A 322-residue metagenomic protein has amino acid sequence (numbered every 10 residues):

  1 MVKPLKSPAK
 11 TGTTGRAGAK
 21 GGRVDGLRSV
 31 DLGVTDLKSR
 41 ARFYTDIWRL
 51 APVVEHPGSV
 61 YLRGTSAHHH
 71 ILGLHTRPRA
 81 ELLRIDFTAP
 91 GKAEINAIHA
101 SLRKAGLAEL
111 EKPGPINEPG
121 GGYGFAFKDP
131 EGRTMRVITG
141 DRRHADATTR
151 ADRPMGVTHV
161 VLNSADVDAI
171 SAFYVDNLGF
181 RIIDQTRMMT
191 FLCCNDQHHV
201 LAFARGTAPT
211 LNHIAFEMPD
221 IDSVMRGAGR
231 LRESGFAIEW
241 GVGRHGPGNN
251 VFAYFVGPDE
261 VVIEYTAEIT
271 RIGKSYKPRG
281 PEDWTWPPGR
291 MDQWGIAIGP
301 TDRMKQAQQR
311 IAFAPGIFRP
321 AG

Functional and structural regions predicted by a protein language model:
M1-K20, R103-R153, T190-F191, F236-G322: Vicinal oxygen chelate
V2, G22-H69, I116-N117, Y123 (+2 more regions): Core segments of cupin and vicinal oxygen chelate
P4, L50-L83, R133-D141, I183-N212 (+2 more regions): Conserved short beta-strand elements that form part of the metal-binding/catalytic scaffold of enzyme active sites
G12-T13, A17-A100, A105-L110, A307-G322: The feature marks the first
K20-G21, T76, R150-A151, A204-R205: Short helix-capping and inter-helix turn/linker motifs at the boundaries of alpha-helical repeat units
G26-T35, R77-R103, Y123-K128, G156-A165 (+3 more regions): Vicinal oxygen chelate
R40-T45, L102, G132, I170 (+4 more regions): Conserved active-site tyrosine of GNAT-family acetyltransferases
R143, F180, E233: Conserved helix-loop functional segments at active or binding sites
